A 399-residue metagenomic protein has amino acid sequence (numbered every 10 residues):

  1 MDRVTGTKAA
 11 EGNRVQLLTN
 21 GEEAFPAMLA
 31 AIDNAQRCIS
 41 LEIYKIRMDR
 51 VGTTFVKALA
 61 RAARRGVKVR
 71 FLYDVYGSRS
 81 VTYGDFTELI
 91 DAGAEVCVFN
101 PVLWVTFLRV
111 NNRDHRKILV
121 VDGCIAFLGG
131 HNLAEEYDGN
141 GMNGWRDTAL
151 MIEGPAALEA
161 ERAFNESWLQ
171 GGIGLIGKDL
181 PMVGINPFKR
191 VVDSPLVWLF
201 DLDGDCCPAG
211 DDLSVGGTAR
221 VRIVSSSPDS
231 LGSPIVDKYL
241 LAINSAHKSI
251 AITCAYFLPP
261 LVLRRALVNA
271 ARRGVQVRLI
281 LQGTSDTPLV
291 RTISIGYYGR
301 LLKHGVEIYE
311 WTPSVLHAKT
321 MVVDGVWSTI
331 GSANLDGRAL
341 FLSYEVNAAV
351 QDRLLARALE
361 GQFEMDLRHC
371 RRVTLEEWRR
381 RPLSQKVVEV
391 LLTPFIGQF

Functional and structural regions predicted by a protein language model:
M1-F399: Charged, low-complexity intrinsically disordered terminal segments
